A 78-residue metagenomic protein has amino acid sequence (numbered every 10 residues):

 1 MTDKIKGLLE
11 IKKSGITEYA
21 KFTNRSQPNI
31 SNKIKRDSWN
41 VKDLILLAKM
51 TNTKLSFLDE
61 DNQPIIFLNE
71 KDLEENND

Functional and structural regions predicted by a protein language model:
M1-G7: N-terminal-biased segments
D3, K13-G15, W39: Residue-level signal for the short linker/turn that defines the boundary of a DNA-recognition helix
K6, S31-N32, I45, D59: Key DNA-contacting residues within the recognition helix of helix-turn-helix
L9, A20, A48: The alpha-helix within a helix-turn-helix
K13-S31: Short alpha-helical DNA-recognition segment
S26, D37-S38: The DNA-recognition helices of helix-turn-helix-type DNA-binding domains
K42-L58: DNA major-groove recognition helix of helix-turn-helix/homeodomain DNA-binding modules
S56-D78: Short, charged recognition helix plus adjacent turn of helix-turn-helix-like nucleic-acid-binding domains
